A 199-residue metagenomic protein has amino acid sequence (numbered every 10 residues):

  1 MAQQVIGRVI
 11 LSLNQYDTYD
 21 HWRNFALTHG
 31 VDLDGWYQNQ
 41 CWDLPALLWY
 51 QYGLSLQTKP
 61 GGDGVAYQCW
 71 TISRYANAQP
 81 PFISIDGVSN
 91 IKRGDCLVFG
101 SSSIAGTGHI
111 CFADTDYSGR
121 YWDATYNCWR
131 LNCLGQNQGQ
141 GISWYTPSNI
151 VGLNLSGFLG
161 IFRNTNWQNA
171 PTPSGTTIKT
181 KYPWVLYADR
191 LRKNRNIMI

Functional and structural regions predicted by a protein language model:
M1-G62: N-terminal capping segments
Q4-Y19, L27-H29, I110-L191: Aromatic- and glycine-rich peptidoglycan recognition patches
N39, A105, T177-I178: A generic "functional-site adjacency" signal
Q40-D43, D95, D189: Acidic side chains
G61-Q140: ...with weaker cross-activation on analogous glycine-rich loops/strands in unrelated enzymes
K193, I197-I199: Cysteine-nucleophile amide-bond enzymes
